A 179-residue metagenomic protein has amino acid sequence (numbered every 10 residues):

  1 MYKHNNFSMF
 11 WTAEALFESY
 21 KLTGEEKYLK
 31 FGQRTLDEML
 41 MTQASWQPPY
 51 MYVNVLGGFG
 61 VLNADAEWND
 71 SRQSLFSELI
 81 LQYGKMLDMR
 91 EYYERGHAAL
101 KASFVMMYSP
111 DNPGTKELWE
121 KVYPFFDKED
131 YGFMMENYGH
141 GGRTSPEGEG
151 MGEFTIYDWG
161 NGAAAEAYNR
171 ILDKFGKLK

Functional and structural regions predicted by a protein language model:
M1-K179: Glycan-recognition and catalytic cores of secretory/periplasmic carbohydrate-active enzymes
